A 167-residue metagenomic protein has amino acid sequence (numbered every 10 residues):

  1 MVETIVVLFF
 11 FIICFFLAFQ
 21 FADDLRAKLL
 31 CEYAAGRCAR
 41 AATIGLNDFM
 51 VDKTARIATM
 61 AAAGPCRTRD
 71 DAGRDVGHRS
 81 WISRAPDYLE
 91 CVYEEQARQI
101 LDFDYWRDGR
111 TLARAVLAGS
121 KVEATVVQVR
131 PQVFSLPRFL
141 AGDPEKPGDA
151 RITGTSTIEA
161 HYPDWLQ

Functional and structural regions predicted by a protein language model:
M1-R67: Alpha-helical assembly-interface signal, strongest on the long, hydrophobic N-terminal helix that forms
I44-Q167: Short, conserved structural patches
